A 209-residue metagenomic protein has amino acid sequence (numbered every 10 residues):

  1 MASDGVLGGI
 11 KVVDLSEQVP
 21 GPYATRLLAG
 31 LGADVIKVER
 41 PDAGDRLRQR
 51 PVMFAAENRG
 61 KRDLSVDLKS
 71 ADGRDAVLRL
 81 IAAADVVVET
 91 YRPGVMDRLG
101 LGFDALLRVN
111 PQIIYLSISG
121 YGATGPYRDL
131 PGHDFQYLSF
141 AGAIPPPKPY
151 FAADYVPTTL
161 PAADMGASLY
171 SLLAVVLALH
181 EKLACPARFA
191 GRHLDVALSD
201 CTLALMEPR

Functional and structural regions predicted by a protein language model:
M1-P186: N-terminal helix-loop segment corresponding to the beta1-alpha1 unit of nucleotide/adenylate-binding folds
A178-R209: Substrate-binding/catalytic subdomain of NAD(P)-dependent oxidoreductase enzymes
